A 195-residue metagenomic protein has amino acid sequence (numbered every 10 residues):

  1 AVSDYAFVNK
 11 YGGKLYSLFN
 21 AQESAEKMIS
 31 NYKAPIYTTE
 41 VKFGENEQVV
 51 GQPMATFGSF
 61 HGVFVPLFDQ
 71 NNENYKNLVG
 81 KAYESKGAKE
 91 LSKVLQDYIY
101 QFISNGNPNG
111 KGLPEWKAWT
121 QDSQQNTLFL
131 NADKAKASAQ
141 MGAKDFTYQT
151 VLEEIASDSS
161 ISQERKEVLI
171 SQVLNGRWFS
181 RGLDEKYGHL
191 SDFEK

Functional and structural regions predicted by a protein language model:
A1-K86, N105, F193: Substrate-gating cap/lid region and adjacent catalytic-acid/histidine neighborhood within extracellular/lumenal
I29-I36, N72, K76-K195: Alpha/beta-hydrolase-fold serine-hydrolase catalytic core, especially in secreted/extracellular enzymes
